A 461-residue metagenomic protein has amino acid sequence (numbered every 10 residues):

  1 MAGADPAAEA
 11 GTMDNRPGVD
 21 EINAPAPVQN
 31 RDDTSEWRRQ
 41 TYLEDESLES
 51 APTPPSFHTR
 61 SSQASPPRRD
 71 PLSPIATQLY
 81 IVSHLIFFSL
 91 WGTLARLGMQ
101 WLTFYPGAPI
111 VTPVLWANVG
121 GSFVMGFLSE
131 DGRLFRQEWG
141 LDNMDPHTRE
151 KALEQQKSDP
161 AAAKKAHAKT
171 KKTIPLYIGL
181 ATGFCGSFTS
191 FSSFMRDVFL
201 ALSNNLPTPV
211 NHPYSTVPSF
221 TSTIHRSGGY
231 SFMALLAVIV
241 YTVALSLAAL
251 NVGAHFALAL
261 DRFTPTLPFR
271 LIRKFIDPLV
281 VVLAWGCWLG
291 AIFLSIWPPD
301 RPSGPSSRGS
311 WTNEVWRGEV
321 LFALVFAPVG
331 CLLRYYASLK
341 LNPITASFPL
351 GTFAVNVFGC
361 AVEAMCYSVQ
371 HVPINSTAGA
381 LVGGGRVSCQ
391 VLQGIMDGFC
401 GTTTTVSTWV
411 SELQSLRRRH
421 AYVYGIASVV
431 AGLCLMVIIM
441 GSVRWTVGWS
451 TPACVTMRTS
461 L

Functional and structural regions predicted by a protein language model:
A2-L461: Membrane-interface helix-loop junctions in multi-pass transporters/channels
